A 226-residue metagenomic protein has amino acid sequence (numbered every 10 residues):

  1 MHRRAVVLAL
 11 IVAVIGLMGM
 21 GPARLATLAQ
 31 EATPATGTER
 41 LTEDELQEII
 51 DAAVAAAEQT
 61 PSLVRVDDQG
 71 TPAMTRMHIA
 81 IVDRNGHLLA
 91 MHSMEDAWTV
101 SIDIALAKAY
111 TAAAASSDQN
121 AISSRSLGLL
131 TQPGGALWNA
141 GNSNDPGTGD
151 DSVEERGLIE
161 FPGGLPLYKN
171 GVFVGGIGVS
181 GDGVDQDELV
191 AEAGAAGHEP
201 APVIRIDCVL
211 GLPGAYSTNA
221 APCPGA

Functional and structural regions predicted by a protein language model:
M1-A9: Bacterial N-terminal signal peptides that target proteins for export
H2, G19-G21: Position-driven detector of the extreme protein N-terminus
A9-G19: Bacterial N-terminal signal peptides
V12, R24-T33: Ser/Thr-rich, Proline-interspersed low-complexity disordered segments
M18, L25-L28, E95: N-terminal low-complexity, intrinsically disordered patches enriched in charged
Q30-A226: Flexible, solvent-exposed loop/hinge segments and secondary-structure transition points
